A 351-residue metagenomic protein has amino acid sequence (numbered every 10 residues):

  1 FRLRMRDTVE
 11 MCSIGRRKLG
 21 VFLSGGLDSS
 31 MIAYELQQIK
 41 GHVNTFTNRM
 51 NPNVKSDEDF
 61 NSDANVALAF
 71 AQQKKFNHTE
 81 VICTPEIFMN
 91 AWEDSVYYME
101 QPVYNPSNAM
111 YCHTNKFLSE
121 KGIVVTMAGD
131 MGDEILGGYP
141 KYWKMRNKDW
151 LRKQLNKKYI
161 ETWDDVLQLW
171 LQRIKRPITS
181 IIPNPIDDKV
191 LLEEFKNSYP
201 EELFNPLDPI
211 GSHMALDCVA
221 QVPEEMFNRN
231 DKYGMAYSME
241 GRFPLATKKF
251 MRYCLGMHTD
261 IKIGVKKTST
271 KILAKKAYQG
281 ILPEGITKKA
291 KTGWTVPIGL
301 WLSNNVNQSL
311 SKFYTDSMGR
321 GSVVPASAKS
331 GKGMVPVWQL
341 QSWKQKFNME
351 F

Functional and structural regions predicted by a protein language model:
F1-Y199, L203-I210, K232-I281, I298-G299 (+1 more regions): ATP-dependent adenylate-handling active sites, centered on carboxylate activation for C-N bond formation
R4-L19, L282-E284, T292, P297-F351: Peripheral terminal appendages
